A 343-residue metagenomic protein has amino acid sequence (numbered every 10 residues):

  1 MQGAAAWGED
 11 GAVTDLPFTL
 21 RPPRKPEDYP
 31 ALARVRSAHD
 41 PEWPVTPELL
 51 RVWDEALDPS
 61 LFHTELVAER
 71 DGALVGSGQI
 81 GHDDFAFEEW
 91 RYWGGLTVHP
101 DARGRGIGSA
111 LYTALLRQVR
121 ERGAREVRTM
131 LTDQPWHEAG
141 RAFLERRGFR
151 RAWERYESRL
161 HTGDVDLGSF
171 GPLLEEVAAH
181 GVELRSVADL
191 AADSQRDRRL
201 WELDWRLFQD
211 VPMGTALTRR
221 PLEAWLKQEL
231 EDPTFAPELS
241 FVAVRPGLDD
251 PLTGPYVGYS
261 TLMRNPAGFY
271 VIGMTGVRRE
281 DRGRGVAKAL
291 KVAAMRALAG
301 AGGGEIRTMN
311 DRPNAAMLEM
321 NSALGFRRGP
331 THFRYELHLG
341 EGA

Functional and structural regions predicted by a protein language model:
M1-T14, A73, G104-I107, Y112-A192 (+1 more regions): Acyl-donor-binding surface of acyltransferase catalytic domains
W7-D54, V67-E69, L173-R220: Short amphipathic alpha-helix that is part of the acyltransferase structural core
P41-T64, R70, G78-F87, V211-V277: A conserved beta-strand-loop-helix scaffold within acyl/acetyltransferase catalytic domains
S77, D83-G94, A102-R103, R122 (+3 more regions): A conserved beta-turn-beta hairpin within the catalytic core of GNAT-like acetyltransferases that forms part
G95, H99, T132, R245 (+2 more regions): Residue-level recognition of the GNAT/N-acetyltransferase active site
G104-R117, V277, G283-R296, E319 (+1 more regions): Conserved acetyl-CoA-binding loop-helix of GNAT-fold acetyltransferases
R147-L167, L239, I272, R296-A343: Active-site/acyl-donor-binding loops of N-acyltransferases
G254-A293, A297-R307: Extended hydrophobic/aromatic segments used for targeting, binding, or gating
